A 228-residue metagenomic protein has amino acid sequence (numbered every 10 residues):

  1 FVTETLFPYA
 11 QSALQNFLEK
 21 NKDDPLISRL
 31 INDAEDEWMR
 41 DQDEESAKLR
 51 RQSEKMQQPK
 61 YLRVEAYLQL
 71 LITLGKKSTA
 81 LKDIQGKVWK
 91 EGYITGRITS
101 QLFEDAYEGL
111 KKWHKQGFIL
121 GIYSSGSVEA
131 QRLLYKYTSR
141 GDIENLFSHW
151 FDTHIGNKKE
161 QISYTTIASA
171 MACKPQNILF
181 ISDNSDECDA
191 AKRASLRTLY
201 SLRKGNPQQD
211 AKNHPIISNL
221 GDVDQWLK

Functional and structural regions predicted by a protein language model:
F1-L70: Conserved phosphoryl-transfer catalytic core
V2-F7, Y137-S139, L196: Short secondary-structure boundary/capping segments
I72-G75, T79-Q85: Phosphate/adenylate-binding glycine loop and adjacent helical scaffold
L74, T95-S100, T153-N157: Short acidic-aromatic active-site loops that bind/stabilize oxyanions
G86, G96-Q101, A106-T138: Substrate-recognition element of Asp-dependent hydrolases with the DxDx(T/V) motif
W89-K90, I94, S127-E129, S185-D186 (+1 more regions): Short, solvent-exposed loop/turn segments at secondary-structure junctions
F118-I167, M171: Conserved binding-pocket/active-site segment within a compact domain
S148-K228: Asp-based, Mg2+/Mn2+-dependent phosphohydrolase catalytic module
